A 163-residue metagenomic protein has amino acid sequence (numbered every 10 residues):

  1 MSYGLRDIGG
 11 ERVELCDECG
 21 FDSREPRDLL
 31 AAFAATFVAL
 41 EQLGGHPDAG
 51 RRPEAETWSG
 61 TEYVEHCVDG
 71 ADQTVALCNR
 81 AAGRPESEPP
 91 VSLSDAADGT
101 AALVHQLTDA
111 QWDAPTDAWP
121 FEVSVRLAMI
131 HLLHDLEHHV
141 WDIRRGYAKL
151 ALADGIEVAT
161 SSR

Functional and structural regions predicted by a protein language model:
M1-C16, P47-E88, P115-R163: Short, contiguous alpha-helical
L15-P26: Charge-rich, low-complexity N-terminal segments
E25-E54: Short, contiguous, helix-prone interaction/anchoring segments in small proteins
L30, A34-F37, A97, L133 (+1 more regions): Short, amphipathic alpha-helical "lid/cap" segments that border enzyme active or binding sites
E88-G99: A short, structured beta-strand-centered segment in the mid-to-C-terminal lobe of catalytic cores from group-transfer
D98-A101, R126: Amphipathic alpha-helical hairpins/coiled-coils and adjacent low-complexity
T108-A114: Transmembrane alpha-helical segments of integral membrane proteins
